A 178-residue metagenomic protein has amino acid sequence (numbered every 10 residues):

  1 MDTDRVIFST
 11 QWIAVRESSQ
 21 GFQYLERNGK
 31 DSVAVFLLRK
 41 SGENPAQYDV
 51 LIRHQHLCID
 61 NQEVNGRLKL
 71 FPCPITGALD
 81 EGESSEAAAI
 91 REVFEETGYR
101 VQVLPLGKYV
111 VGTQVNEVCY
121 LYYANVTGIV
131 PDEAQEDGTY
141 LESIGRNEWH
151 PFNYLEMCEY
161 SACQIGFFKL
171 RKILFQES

Functional and structural regions predicted by a protein language model:
D2-N44, C58: Acidic, metal-coordinating catalytic segment for phosphate/diphosphate chemistry, firing primarily on the Nudix
W12, G29, L68, V115-N116: A short, structural micro-pattern
S32-L37, N61-G66, E142-G145: A short, polar/proline- and glycine-enriched secondary-structure boundary/capping micro-motif
V33, P72-C163: Unchanged
A34-F36, D49-L51, L121: Residues embedded in well-ordered beta-strands
A46-I90: Glycine-rich adenosyl-nucleotide cofactor-binding module
L155-S178: Long hydrophobic alpha-helical segments typical of transmembrane helices together with their membrane-interfacial
